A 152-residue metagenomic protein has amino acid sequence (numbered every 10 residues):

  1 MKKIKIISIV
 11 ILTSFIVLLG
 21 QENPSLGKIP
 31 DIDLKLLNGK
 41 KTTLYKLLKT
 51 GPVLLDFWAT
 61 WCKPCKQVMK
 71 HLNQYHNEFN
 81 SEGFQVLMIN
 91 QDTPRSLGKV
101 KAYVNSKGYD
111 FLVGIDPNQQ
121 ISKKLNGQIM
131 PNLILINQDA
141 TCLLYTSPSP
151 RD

Functional and structural regions predicted by a protein language model:
I16-D31, L48: N-proximal helix/coil linker or "cap" segments that precede and/or mark the start of modular domains
D33-P52: A short beta-strand-turn-helix
G51-V53, W58-W61, I129: Short pre-active-site segment immediately N-terminal to redox-active cysteine/selenocysteine motifs in thiol-based
F57-H71: Conserved redox-active cysteine motifs that mediate thiol-disulfide chemistry, especially di-cysteine Cys-X(1-2)-Cys
C62, Y145-D152: Conserved small/polar residues in nucleotide/adenosyl-binding loops
M69-M88, N105: Conserved helix-turn-beta segment immediately C-terminal to the redox Cys motif in thioredoxin-like folds
F84-L97, F111-P117: Thiol-based oxidoreductase modules, predominantly thioredoxin-like and allied folds used for disulfide exchange
Y103-D139: Short, internal strand/loop/helix patches that form the active-site neighborhood or redox-interaction surface
